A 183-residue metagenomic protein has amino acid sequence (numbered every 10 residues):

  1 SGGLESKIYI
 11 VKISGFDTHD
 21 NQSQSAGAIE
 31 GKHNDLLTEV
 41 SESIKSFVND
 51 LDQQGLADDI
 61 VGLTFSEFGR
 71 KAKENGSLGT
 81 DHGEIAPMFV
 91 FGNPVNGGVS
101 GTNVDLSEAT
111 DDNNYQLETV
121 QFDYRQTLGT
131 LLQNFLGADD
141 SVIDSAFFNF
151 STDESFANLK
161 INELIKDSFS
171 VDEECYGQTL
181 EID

Functional and structural regions predicted by a protein language model:
S1: A Trp-anchored, charged/polar loop motif used as the substrate-binding/catalytic surface of acyl/ester-handling
E5, G15-I165: Feature marks hydrolase-like catalytic cores characterized by long aromatic- and Gly/Pro-rich stretches
V120, E174-Y176: Hydrophobic beta-strand core residues of beta-sandwich domains
I165-E173: Proline-enriched interdomain boundary motifs that mark the N-terminal boundary and often initiate the first structured
G177-D183: A short beta-strand segment in extracellular, disulfide-stabilized domains
